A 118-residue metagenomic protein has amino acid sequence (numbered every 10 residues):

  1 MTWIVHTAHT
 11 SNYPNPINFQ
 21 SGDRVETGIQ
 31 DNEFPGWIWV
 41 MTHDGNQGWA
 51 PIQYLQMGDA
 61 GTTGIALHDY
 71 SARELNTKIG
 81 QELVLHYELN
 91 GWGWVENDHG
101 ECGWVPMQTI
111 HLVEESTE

Functional and structural regions predicted by a protein language model:
M1-E118: Src homology 3 (SH3)-mediated interaction modules
